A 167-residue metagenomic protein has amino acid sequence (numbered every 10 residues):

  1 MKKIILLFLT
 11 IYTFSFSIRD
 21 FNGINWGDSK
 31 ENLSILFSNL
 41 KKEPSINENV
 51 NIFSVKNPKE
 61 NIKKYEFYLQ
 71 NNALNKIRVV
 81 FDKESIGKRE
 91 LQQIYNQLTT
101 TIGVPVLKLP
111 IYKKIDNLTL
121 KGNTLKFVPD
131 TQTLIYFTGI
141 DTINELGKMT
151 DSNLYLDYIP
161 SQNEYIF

Functional and structural regions predicted by a protein language model:
M1-I5, E66-Y68: Short hydrophobic/aromatic-rich motifs at helix boundaries and adjacent loops
K2-K3, K30, K76: Basic side chains
K3-T13: Sec-dependent N-terminal signal peptides
L9-T10, I77-V80, E84-S85: Short, charged low-complexity linear motifs
F14, N32, N57-N61, N71 (+1 more regions): Generic detector of isolated residues embedded in canonical secondary-structure elements
F16-N51, F81-F167: Non-cytosolic coordination micro-motifs
L40-V80: N-terminal, post-signal-peptide region of Sec/Tat-exported proteins
